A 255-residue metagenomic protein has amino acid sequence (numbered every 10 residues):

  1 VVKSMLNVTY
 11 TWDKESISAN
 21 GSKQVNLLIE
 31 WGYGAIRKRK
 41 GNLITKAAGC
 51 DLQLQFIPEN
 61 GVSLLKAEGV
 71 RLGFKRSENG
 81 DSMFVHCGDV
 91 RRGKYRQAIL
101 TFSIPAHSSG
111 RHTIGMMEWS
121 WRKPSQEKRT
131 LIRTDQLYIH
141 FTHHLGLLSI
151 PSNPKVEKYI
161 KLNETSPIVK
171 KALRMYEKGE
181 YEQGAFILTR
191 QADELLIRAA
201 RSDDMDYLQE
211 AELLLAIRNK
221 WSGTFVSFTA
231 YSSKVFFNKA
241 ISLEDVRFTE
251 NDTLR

Functional and structural regions predicted by a protein language model:
V1-N7: Proline/serine/threonine-rich low-complexity linkers at boundaries of modular beta-sandwich domains
N7-R39, I160: Acidic, polar low-complexity linker/tail segments
N7-T9, Q53, Q136-Y138: Ser/Thr- (and often Asn-) enriched beta-sheet segments in non-cytosolic proteins
Q24, G34-N42, K46-G49, S109-G110 (+1 more regions): Generic structural signal for short, solvent-exposed loop/turn connectors between secondary structure elements
V25, V85-G88, D135-I139: Generic detection of short hydrophobic beta-strand segments and adjacent strand-loop junctions
K40-P124: Acidic, polar loop-rich interaction surfaces within structured domains
I104-R255: Long, acidic serine/threonine- and proline-rich intrinsically disordered regions
